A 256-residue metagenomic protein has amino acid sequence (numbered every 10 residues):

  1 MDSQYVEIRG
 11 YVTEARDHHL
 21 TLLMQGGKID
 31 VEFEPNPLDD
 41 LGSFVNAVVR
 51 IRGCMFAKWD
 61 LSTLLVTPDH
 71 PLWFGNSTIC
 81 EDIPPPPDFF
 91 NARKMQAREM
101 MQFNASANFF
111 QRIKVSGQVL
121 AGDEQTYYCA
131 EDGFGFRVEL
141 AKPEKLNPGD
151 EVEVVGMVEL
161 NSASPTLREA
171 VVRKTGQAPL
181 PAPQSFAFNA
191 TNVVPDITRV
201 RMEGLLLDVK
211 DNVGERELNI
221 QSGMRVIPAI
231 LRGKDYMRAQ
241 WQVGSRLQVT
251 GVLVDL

Functional and structural regions predicted by a protein language model:
M1-L256: OB-fold single-stranded nucleic acid-binding module
